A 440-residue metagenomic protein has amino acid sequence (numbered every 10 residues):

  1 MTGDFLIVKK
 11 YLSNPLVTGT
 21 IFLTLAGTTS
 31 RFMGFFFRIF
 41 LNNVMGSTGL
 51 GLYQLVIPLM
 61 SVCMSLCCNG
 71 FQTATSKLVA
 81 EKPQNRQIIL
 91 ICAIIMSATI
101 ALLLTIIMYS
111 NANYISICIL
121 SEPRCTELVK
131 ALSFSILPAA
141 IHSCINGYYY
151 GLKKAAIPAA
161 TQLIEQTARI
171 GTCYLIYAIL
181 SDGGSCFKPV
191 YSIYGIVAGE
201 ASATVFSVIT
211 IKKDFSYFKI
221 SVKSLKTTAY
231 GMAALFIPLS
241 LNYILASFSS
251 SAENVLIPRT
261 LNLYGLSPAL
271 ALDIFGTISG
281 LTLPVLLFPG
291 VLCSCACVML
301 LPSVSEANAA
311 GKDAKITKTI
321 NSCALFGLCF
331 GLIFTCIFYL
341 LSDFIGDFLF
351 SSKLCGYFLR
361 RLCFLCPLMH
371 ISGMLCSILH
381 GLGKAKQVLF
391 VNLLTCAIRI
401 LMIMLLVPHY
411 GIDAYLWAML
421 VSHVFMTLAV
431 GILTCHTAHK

Functional and structural regions predicted by a protein language model:
M1-M33, S224-A246, L433-T434, K440: N-terminal membrane topogenesis motif
F5-L6, L175-D182, Y194-K223, N254 (+2 more regions): C-terminal transmembrane helix end/exit motif
L23-G27, S61, S97, A131-L132 (+9 more regions): Residue-level signature of transmembrane alpha-helical cores of multipass secondary-active transporters and flippases
S30, G34, C68-S76, A131-Y150 (+6 more regions): Short runs within selected transmembrane alpha-helices of multi-pass transporters and secretion channels
L41-S61, S185, P189-V190, Y230-L235 (+2 more regions): Interfacial/gating helices of multi-pass transporter permease domains
C68-P83, L286-A310: Helix-loop junctions and terminal segments of transmembrane helices in multi-pass membrane transport/translocation
F71-N113, A140, A314-F334: Membrane-water interface segments that mark the loop-to-transmembrane alpha-helix transition
L103-T126, I333-S352, G356: Short membrane-interface helical motifs at transmembrane helix boundaries in multi-pass membrane transporters
